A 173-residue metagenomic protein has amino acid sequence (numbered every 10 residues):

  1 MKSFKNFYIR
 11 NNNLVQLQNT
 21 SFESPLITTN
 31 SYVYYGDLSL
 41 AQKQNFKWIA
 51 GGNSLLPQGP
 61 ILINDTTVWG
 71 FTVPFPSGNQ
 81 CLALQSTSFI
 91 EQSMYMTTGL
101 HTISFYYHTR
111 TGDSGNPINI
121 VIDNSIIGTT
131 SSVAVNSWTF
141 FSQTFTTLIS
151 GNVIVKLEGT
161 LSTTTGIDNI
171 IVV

Functional and structural regions predicted by a protein language model:
K2-L100, S104, T111-V121, W138-L148 (+1 more regions): Aromatic (Trp/Tyr/Phe) and Gly/Pro-enriched flexible surface segments
N124-T130: Surface-exposed loop/edge segments in extracytoplasmic proteins
S131-N136: A short, sequence-level motif marking secondary-structure junctions
I154: Σ70-family region 2.3-2.4 aromatic/basic alpha-helix that recognizes the −10 promoter and nucleates DNA melting
